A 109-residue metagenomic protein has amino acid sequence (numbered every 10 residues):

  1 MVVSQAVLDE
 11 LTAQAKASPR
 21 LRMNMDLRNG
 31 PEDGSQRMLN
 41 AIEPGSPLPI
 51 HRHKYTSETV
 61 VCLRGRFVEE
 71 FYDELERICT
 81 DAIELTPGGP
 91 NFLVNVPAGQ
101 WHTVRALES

Functional and structural regions predicted by a protein language model:
M1-S35, T80-T86: A short, N-terminal "cap"/entry segment at the start of jelly-roll beta-barrel domains of the cupin/DSBH fold
L39-A41, T59, L93-N95: Conserved hydrophobic/aromatic beta-strand scaffold that supports enzyme active sites
L39-Y55: Conserved short histidine dyad/triad with adjacent acidic residue
P49, V68-E70, T103: General beta-strand recognition
Y55-L75: Glycine- and acidic-residue-biased ligand/ion/polar-headgroup-sensing regions
T59, E108-S109: A short hydrophobic beta-strand segment most commonly corresponding to one strand of the jelly-roll/cupin
D73-T103: Short acidic-glycine-tyrosine-enriched beta hairpin
